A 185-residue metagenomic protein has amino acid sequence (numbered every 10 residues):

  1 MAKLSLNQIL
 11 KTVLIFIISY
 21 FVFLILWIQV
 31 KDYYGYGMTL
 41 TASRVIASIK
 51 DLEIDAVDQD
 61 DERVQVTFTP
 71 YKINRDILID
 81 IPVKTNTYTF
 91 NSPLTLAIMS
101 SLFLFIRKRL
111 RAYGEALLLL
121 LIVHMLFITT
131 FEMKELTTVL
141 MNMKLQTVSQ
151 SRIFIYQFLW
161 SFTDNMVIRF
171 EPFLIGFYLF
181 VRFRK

Functional and structural regions predicted by a protein language model:
A2-I18, K108-L119: Alpha-helical transmembrane segments and their helix-start/interface "positive-inside/aromatic belt" motifs in integral
N7-L52: N-terminal signal-anchor transmembrane alpha helix
S19-D32, E115-M133: Hydrophobic alpha-helical membrane-insertion segments
R63-I98: Individual transmembrane alpha-helix segments
Y88-T95, F103, N142, T147 (+1 more regions): Terminal, non-globular segments
M99-R107, Y178-K185: Structural signal for the C-terminal ends of transmembrane alpha-helices and the immediately following loop
M125-T147: Juxtamembrane non-transmembrane "cap" segments at the membrane-aqueous interface of multi-pass membrane proteins
T147-K185: Primarily interfacial, aromatic-capped hydrophobic alpha-helices that serve as membrane anchors
